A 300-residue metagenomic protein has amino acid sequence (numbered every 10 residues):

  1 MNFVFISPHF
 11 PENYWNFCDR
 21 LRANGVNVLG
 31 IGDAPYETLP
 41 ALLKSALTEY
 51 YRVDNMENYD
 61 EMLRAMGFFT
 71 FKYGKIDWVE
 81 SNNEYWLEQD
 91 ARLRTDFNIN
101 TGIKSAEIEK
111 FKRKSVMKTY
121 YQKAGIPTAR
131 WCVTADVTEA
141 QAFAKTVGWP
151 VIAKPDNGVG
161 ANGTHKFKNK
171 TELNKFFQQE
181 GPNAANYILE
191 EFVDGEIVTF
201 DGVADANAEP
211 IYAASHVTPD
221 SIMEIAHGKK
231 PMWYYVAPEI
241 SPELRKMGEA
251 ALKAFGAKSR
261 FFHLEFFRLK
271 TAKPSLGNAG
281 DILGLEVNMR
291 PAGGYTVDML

Functional and structural regions predicted by a protein language model:
M1-A106, T138: ATP-binding N-terminal substructure of ATP-dependent carboxylate-amine bond-forming enzymes
T38-A41, D60-L63, E109-V116, G163 (+1 more regions): Short, charged, surface-exposed secondary-structure boundary motifs
I76, T128, A184, S259-F261: Short secondary-structure junction motifs
N100, N157-G160, R290-G293: A short, flexible beta-alpha/helix-coil linker loop
K110-D194, A206-N207, Y234-K246, A250: Active-site nucleotide/adenylate-binding loops and adjacent lid/helix of ATP-dependent enzymes
E191-A257, F261, R268, A272-A279 (+2 more regions): ATP-dependent carboxylate/phosphate-activation module, predominantly the ATP-grasp catalytic core and closely related
